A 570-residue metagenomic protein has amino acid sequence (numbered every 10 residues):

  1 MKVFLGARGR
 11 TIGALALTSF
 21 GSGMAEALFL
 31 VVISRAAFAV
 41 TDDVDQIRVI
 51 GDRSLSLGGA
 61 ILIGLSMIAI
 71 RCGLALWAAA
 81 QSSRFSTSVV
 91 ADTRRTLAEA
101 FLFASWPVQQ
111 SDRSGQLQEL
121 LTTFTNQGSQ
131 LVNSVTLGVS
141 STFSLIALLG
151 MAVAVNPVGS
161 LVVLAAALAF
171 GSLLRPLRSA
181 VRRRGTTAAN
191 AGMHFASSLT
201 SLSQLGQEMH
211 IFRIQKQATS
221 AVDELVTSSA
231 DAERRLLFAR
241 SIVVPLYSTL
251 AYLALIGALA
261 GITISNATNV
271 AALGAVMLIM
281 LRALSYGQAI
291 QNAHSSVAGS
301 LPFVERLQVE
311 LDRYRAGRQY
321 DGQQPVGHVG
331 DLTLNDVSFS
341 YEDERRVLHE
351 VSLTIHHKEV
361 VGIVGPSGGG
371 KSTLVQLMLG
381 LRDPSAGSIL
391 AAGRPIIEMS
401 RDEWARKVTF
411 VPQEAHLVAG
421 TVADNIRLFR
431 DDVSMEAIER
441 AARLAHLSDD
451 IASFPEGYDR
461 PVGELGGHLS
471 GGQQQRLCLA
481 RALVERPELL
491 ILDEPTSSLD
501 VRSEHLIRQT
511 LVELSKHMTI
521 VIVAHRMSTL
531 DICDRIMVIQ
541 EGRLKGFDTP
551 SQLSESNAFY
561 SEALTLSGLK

Functional and structural regions predicted by a protein language model:
F4, S82, L102-A147, Q204: Juxtamembrane loop-to-helix connectors within ABC transporter transmembrane domains
L5-G9, W106, T123-L131, R183-R184 (+7 more regions): An intracellular "coupling" helix at the cytosolic face of ABC transporter transmembrane type-1 domains
L15-I70, V153-V158, A267-V270: Transmembrane helix-loop-helix hairpins at lipid-water interfaces of multipass membrane proteins, especially the type-1
L28-I33, I70, T136-R178, R234-M277: A hydrophobic transmembrane-helix motif
H210-I214, F238, A283-E310, Y320: Cytosolic ends of transmembrane helices, especially the final helix of ABC transmembrane type-1 domains
L379: Helix-to-loop junction immediately C-terminal to a conserved catalytic motif
L390, E398, A423-E464, H517 (+1 more regions): ABC ATPase nucleotide-binding domain helical subdomain, centered on the C-loop/LSGGQ "ABC signature"
T409, E414, N425, L444-A445 (+1 more regions): ABC-family ATPase nucleotide-binding domain "signature/switch" substructure
